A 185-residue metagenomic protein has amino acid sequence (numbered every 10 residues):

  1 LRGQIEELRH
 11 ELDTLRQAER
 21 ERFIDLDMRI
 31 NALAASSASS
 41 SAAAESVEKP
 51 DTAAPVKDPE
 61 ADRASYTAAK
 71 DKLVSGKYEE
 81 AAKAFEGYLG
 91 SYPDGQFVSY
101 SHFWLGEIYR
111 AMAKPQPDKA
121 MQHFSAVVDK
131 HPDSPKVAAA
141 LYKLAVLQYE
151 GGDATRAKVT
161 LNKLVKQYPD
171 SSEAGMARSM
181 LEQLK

Functional and structural regions predicted by a protein language model:
L1-E80: Acidic, proline-/serine-/threonine-rich low-complexity intrinsically disordered segments
S75, M112-K114, G151: Structural motif corresponding to the intra-repeat A-B loop/turn of tetratricopeptide repeats
S91-F97, D129-K136, G151, K166-G175: Short solvent-exposed coil/turn linkers within tandem alpha-helical repeat scaffolds
